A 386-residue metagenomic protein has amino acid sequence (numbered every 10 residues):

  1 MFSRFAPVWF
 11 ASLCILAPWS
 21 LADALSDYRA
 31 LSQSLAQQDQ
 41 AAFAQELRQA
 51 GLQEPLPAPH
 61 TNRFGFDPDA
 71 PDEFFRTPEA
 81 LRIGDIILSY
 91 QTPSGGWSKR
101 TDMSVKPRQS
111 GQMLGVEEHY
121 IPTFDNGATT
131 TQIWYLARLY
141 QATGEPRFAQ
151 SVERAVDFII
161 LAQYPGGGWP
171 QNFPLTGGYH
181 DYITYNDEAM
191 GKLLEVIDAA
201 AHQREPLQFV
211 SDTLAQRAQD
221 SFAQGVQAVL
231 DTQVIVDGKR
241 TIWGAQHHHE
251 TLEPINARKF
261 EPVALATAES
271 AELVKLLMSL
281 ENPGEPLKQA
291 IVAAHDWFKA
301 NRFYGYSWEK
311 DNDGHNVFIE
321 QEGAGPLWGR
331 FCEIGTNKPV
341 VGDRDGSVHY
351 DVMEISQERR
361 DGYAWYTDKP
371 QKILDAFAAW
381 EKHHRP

Functional and structural regions predicted by a protein language model:
M1-F10: Bacterial N-terminal signal peptides that target proteins for export
A17-W19: N-terminal signal peptide c-region/cleavage motif recognized by signal peptidases
L21-R82, A199-Q224, T251-A257, E261 (+1 more regions): Terminal, non-catalytic domain-edge segments
P68-T130, Y135: N-terminal carbohydrate-binding/catalytic regions of secreted carbohydrate-active enzymes
F75-R82, T123-T131, T184-E195, R217 (+1 more regions): Aromatic- and histidine-enriched alpha-helix N-cap/loop-to-helix transition segments that scaffold the rims
I83-G96, S151-G168, Q219-G238, A290-Y306: Long, well-ordered core segments of solenoidal/helical folds
K99-F124, L161, P165-Y185, H249-V263: A cross-kingdom feature marking solvent-exposed beta-strand/loop segments within repeated, beta-rich binding/scaffold
A149, E153-V156, I160, G177-Q233 (+1 more regions): Eukaryote-skewed repeat-based solenoidal scaffolds used as protein-protein interaction platforms, primarily
